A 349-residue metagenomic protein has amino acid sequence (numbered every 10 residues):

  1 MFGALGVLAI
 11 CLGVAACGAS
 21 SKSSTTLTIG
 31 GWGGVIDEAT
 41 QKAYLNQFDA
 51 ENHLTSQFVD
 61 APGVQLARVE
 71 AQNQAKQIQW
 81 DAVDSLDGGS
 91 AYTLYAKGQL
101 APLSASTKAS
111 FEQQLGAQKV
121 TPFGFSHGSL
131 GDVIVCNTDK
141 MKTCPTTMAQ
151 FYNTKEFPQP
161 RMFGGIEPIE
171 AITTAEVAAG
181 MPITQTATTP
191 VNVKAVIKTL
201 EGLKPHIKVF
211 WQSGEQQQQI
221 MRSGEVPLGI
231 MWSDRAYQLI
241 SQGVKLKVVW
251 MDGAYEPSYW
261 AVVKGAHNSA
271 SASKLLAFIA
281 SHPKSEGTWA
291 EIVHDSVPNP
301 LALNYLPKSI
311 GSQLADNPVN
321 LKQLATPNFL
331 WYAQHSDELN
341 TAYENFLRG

Functional and structural regions predicted by a protein language model:
G13-A16: C-terminal motif of bacterial Sec signal peptides marking the signal peptidase cleavage site
G18-S20: Bacterial signal peptide processing site
S23-Y92: Early extracytoplasmic/lumenal segment of secretory-pathway proteins
W32-Q41, I78-E225: Extracytoplasmic ligand-binding site segments that recognize negatively charged/polar headgroups
G89-T93, R222, L228-K245: A ligand-binding cleft/hinge motif common to bilobed small-molecule-binding domains
L130, K194-L203, I240-A266: Periplasmic-binding protein-like
V133-K140, E176-G180, P257-S271, T288-E291: A bilobed periplasmic-binding-protein/Venus flytrap-type ligand-binding module shared by bacterial periplasmic
V263-Q323: Mature extracytoplasmic/periplasmic domains
